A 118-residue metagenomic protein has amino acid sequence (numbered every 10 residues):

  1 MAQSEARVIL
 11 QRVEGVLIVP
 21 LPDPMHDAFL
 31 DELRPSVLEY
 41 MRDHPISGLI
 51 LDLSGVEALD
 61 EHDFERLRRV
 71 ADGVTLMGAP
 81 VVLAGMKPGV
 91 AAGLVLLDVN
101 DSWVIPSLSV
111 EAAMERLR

Functional and structural regions predicted by a protein language model:
M1: Extended, charged alpha/beta regions that create polyanion-binding interfaces
S4-R34: STAS-typified acidic loop motif
V16, G48-I50, I105: Hydrophobic "anchor" residues on beta-strands that sit immediately upstream of conserved functional sites
E32-S36, R66, A112: Well-ordered alpha-helical segments embedded in enzymatic catalytic cores
D43-S47, L51-N100: Amphipathic alpha-helical interaction surfaces in cytosolic regulatory modules
S102-A113: Short acidic-hydrophobic, aromatic-tinged amphipathic segments that line or gate anion-handling sites
